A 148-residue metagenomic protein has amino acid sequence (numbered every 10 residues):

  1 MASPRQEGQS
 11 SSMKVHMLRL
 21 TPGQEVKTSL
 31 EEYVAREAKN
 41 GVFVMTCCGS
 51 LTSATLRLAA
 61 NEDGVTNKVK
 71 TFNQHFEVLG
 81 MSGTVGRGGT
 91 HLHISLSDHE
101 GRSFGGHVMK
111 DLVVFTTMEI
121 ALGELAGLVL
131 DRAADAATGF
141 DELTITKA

Functional and structural regions predicted by a protein language model:
A2-H91, L96-A148: N-terminal intrinsically disordered, cationic/polar leader segments that include organellar targeting peptides
